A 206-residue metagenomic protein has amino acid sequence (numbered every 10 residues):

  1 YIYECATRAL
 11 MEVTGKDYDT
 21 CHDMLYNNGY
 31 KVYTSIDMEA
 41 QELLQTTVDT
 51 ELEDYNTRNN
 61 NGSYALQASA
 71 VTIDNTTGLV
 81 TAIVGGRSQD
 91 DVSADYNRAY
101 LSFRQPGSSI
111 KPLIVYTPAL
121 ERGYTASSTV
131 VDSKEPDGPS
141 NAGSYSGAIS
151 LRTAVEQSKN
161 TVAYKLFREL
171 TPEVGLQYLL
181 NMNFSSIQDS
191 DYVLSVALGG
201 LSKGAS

Functional and structural regions predicted by a protein language model:
Y1-T14, Y18: Small/polar-residue-rich segments within soluble enzyme cores
G15-N61: Conserved, well-ordered alpha-helix/loop/beta-strand core segments that scaffold catalytic motifs
N27-S35, N56, N97-Q105, P139-Y145 (+3 more regions): Second-shell loop/turn segments in exported
L44, G78, Y100, R104-V130 (+1 more regions): Active-site SXXK
N61-S93, M182: A short, well-structured edge-of-sheet supersecondary motif
Y124-L176, V193: Conserved catalytic neighborhood of penicillin-recognizing serine enzymes
T171-I187: Short, charged, amphipathic alpha-helices and their helix-cap/turn boundaries
S186-S206: Active-site-proximal helix/loop microenvironment of the serine DD-peptidase/beta-lactamase transpeptidase fold
